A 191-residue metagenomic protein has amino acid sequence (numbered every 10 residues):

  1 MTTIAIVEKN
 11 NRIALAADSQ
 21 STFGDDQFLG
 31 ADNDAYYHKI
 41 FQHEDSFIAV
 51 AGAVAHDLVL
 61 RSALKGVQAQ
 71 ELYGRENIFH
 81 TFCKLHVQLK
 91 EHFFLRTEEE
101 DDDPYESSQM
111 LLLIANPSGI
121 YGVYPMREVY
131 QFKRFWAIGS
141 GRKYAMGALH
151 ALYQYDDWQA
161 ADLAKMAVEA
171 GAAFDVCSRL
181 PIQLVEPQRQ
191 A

Functional and structural regions predicted by a protein language model:
M1-E100, Y105, Q131-A161, V176-S178 (+1 more regions): Conserved short S/T/G-enriched processing/targeting/catalytic segments and their helical context
Y105-I138: Long, charge-patterned amphipathic alpha-helical coiled-coil/hairpin "stalk" segments used as oligomerization
A161-E169: Small-residue (G/A/S/T)-rich helix-start motifs and N-terminal tracts that mark the onset
R189-A191: Patatin-like phospholipase
